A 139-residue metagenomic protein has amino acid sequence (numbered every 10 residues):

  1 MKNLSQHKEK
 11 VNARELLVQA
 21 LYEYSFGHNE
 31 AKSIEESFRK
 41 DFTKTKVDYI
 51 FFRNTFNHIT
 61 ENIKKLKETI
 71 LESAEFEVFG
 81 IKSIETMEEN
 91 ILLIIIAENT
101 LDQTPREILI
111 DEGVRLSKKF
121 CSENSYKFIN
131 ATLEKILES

Functional and structural regions predicted by a protein language model:
M1-K119, E123-Y126, N130-S139: N-terminal interaction/assembly modules
